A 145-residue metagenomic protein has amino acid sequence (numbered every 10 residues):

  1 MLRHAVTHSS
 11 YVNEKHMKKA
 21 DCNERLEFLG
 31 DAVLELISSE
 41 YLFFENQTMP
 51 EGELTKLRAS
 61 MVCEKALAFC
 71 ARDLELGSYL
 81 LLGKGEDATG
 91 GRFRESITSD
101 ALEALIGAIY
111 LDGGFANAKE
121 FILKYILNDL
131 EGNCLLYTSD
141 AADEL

Functional and structural regions predicted by a protein language model:
M1-D140: Double-stranded RNA-binding/processing signature
